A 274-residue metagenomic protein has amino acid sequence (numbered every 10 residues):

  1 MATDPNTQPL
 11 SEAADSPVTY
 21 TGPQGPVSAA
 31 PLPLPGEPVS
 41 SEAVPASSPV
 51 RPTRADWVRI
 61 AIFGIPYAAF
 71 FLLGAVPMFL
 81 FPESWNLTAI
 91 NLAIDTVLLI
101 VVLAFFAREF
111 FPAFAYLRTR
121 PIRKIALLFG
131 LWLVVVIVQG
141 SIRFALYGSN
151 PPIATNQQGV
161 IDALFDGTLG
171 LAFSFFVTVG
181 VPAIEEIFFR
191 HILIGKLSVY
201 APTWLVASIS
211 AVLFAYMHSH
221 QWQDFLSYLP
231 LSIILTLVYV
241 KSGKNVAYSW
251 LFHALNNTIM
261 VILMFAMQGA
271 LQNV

Functional and structural regions predicted by a protein language model:
M1-T53: Low-complexity, intrinsically disordered extramembrane tails and loops of integral membrane proteins
P35-A68, F110-S141, V199: Interfacial transmembrane-helix boundary/kink motif in multi-pass membrane proteins
V58-F110: Alpha-helical transmembrane segments in multi-pass membrane proteins
I65, A93, G130, G180 (+5 more regions): Hydrophobic residues within alpha-helical transmembrane segments of multi-pass solute transporters/permease subunits
A75, D224-V274: Functionally important transmembrane alpha-helices
F81-L87, P112-V181, V199, A270-V274: Juxtamembrane helix-loop-helix connectors linking adjacent transmembrane helices in multi-pass membrane enzymes
I94-L99, F176-V177, S227-L235: Hydrophobic core segments of transmembrane alpha-helices in multi-pass, intramembrane catalytic enzymes
E185-I209, L237-N245: Membrane-interface helix/loop boundary segments of multi-pass membrane proteins
